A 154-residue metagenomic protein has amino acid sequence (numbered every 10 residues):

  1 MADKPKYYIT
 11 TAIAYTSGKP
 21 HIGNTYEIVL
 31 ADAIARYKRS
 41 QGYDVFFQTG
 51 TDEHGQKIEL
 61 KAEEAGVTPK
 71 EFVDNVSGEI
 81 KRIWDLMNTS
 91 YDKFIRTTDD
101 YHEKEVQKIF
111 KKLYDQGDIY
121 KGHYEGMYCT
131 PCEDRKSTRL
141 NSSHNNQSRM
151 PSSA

Functional and structural regions predicted by a protein language model:
M1-R139, S153: N-terminal, positively charged nucleic-acid-binding surface of large information/translation enzymes
L140-A154: Single conserved hydrophobic/aromatic residue that forms the stacking wall/gate of nucleotide- or nucleobase-binding
